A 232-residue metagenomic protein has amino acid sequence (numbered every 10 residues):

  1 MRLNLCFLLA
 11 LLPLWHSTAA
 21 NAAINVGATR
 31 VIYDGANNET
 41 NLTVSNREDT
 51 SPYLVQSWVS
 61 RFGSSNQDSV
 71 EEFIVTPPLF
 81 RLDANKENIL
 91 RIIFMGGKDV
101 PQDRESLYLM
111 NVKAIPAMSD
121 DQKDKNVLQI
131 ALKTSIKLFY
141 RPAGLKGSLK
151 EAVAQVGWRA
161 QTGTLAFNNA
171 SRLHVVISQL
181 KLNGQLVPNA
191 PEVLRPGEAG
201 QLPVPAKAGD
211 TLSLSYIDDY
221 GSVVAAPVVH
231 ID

Functional and structural regions predicted by a protein language model:
M1-F7: Bacterial N-terminal signal peptides that target proteins for export
W15-A19: N-terminal signal peptide c-region/cleavage motif recognized by signal peptidases
N21-S45, G147-G157, P191: Beta-sheet-dominated interaction scaffolds and their linkers
A36-N41, D103-L107, Q161: Short, solvent-exposed loop/turn segments enriched in Ser/Thr/Gly
N41-S45, T164-A170: Short edge beta-strand/loop segments characteristic of extracellular beta-sandwich folds
E48-N66, A170-V187: Short acidic, flexible loop segments centered on an aromatic residue
S65-K98, Q185-T211: Intrinsically disordered, low-complexity Pro/Gly/Ser/Thr-rich segments with frequent PxxP/GP/PP motifs and embedded
G96-L145, D210-D232: Terminal connector regions
